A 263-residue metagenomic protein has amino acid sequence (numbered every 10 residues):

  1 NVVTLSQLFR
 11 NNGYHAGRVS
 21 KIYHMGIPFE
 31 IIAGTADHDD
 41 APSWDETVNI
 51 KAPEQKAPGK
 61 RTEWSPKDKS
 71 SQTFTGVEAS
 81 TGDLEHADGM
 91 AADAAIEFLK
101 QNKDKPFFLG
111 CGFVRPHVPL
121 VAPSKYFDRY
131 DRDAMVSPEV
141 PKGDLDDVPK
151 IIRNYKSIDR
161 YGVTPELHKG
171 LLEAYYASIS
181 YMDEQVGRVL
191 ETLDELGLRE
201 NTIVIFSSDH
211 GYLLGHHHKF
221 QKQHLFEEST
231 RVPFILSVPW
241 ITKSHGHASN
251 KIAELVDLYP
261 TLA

Functional and structural regions predicted by a protein language model:
N1-A263: Formylglycine-dependent sulfatase
